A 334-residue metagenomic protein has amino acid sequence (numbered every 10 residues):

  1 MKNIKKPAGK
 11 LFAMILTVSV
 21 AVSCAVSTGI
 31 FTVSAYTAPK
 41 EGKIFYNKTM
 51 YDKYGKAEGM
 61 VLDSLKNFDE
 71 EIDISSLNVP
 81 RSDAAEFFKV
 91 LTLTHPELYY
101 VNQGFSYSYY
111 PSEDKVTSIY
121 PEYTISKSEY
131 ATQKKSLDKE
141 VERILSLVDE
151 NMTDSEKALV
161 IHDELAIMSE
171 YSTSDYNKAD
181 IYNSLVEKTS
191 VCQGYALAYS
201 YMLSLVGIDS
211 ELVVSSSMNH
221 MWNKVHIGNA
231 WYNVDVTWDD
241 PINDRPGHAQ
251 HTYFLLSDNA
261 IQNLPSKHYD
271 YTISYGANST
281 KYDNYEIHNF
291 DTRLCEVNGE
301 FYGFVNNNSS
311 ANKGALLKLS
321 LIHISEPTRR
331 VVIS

Functional and structural regions predicted by a protein language model:
K6-V22: Sec-dependent N-terminal signal peptides
V22-P39: Sec-dependent signal peptide cleavage junction
Y36-H95, H288-T292: Short Lys/Arg-enriched alpha/beta "domain-start" segment
D69-I72, I119-I125, S136-L147: Acidic/histidine-rich, surface-exposed loop or edge segments in extracytoplasmic proteins
E129-S184: Secondary-structure boundary elements
G194-N259: Hydrophobic/aromatic-rich core segments of domains that either
A230-N233, T237-L321, S325: His-Asp-centered catalytic microenvironments across diverse enzyme cores, prominently the transglutaminase-like
I322-S334: Single conserved hydrophobic/aromatic residue that forms the stacking wall/gate of nucleotide- or nucleobase-binding
